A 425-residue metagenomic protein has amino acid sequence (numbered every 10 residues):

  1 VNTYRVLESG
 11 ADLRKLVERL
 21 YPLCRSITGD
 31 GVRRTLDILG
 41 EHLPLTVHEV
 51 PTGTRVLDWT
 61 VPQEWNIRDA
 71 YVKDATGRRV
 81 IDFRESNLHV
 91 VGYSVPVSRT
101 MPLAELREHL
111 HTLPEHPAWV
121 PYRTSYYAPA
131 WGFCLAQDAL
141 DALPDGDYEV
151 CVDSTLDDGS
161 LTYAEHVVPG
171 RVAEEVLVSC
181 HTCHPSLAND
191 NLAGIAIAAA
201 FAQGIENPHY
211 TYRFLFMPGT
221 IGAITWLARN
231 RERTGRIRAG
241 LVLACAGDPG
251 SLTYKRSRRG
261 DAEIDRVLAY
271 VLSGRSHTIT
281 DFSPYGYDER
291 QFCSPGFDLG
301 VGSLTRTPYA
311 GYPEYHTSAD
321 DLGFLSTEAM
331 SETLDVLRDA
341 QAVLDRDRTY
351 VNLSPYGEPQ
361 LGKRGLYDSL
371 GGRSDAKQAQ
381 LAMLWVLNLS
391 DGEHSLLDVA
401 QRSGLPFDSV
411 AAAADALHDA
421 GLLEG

Functional and structural regions predicted by a protein language model:
V1-G425: N-terminal hydrophobic/helix-forming segments and targeting peptides
